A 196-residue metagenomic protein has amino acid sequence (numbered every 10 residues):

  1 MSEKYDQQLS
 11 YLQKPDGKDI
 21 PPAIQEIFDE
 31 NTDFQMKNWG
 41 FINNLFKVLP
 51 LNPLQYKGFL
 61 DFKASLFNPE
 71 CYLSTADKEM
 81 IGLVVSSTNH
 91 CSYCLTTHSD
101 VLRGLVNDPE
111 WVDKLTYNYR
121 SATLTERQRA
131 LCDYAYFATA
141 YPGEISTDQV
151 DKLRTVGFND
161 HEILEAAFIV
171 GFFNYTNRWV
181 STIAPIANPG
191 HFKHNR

Functional and structural regions predicted by a protein language model:
M1-L73, D77, V106, P189-R196: Secretory/endomembrane lumenal or extracellular ectodomains immediately following the signal peptide
Y56, L95-D113, I186: Iron-sulfur (Fe-S) cluster-binding segments and ferredoxin-like electron-carrier domains, especially [2Fe-2S]
S74-G82, E162-A166: Alpha-helical scaffolds flanking conserved acidic
I81-V101, I169-F173: Short, thiol/selenol-centered motifs that function as redox-active sites or metal-ligating centers
L83-V85, E126-I145, A167-V170: Amphipathic, charged-and-aliphatic alpha-helical interface segments that function as noncatalytic docking
T147, V180-R196: Long, compositionally biased
V170-W179, I183: Short, contiguous alpha-helical
